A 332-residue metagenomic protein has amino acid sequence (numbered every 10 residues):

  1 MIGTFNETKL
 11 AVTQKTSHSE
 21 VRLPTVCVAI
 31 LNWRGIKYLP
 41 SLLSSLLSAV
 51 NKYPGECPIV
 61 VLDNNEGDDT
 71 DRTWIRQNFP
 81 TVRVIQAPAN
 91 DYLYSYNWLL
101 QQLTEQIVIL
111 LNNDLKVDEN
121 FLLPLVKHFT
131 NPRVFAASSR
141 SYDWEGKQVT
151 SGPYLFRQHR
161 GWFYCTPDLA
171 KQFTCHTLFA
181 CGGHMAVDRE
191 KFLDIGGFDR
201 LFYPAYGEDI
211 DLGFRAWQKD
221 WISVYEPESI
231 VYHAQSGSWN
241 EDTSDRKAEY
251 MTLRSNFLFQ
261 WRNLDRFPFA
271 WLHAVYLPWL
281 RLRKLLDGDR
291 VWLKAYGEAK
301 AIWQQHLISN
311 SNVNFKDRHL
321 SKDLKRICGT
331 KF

Functional and structural regions predicted by a protein language model:
L31, R266-F332: Non-catalytic, C-terminal membrane-associated alpha-helical segments of glycosyltransferases
G35-V50: Short, well-formed alpha-helical segments that are part of the catalytic scaffolds of diverse glycosyltransferases
L46-Q86: Acidic donor-binding segment of Leloir-type glycosyltransferases
Q86-L103: Glycine-rich, basic loop-to-helix element that forms the pyrophosphate-binding segment of sugar-nucleotide handling
V108: Short aromatic/hydrophobic "clamp" motif used to bind/position activated sugar donors
K116-L155: Conserved donor NDP-sugar-binding/catalytic core segment of glycosyltransferases
R157-T177: Short, flexible, basic/aromatic active-site loop/helix in glycosyltransferases
L178-G196, L201-I230: A short, conserved alpha-helix in the catalytic core of glycosyltransferases
